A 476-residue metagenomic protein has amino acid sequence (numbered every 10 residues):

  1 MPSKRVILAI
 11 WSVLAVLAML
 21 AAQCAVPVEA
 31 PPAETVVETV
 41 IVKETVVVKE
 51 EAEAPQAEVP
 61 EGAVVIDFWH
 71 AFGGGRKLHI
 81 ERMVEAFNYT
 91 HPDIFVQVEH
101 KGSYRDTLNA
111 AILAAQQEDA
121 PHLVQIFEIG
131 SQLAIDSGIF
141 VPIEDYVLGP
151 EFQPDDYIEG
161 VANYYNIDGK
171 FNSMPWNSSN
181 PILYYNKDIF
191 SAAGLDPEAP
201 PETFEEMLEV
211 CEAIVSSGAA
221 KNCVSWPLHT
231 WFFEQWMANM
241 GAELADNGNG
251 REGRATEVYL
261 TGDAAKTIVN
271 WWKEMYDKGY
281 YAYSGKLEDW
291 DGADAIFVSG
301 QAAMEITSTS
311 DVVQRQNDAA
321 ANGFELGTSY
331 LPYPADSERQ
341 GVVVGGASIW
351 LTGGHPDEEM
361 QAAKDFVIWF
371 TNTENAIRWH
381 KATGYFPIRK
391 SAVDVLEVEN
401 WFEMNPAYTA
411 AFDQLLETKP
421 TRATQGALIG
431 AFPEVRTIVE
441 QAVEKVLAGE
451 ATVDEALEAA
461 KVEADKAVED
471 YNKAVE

Functional and structural regions predicted by a protein language model:
V47-E58, S191, P197, S216 (+1 more regions): Conserved C-terminal helix/tail region of periplasmic/extracytoplasmic solute-binding proteins
V59, E144-Y157, N163, P200 (+6 more regions): Short, solvent-exposed loop/beta-turn-alpha elements that line the ligand-binding surface or hinge of extracytoplasmic
E85, A193, N270, E274-Y280 (+3 more regions): Extracytoplasmic/periplasmic substrate-recognition and gating elements
A86-Y157, N163-N166, D188, A192-G194 (+6 more regions): Extracytoplasmic "Venus flytrap"/periplasmic binding protein-like
F127-Y185, L208-C211, S216, Q235-N239 (+5 more regions): Hinge/lid segment of periplasmic solute-binding proteins
I129-I139, E144, G160-A199, W226-G253 (+4 more regions): Periplasmic solute-binding protein
L208-A213, G253-K286: Glycine-centered hinge/linker elements that transmit conformational signals in sensory and ligand-binding systems
L326-L331, K381-I438, K445, K473-E476: Long, aromatic- and glycine/proline-rich binding clefts that accommodate carbohydrate-like moieties
